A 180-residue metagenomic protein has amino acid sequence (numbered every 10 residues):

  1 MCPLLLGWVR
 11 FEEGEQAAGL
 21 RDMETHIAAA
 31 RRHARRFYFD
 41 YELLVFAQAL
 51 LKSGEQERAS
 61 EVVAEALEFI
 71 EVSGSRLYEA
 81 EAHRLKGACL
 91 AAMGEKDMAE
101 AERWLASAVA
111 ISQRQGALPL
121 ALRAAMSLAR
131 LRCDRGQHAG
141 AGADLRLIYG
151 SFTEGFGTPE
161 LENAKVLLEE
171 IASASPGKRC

Functional and structural regions predicted by a protein language model:
M1-C180: Helix-coil-helix junctions within alpha-helical repeat/solenoid scaffolds
